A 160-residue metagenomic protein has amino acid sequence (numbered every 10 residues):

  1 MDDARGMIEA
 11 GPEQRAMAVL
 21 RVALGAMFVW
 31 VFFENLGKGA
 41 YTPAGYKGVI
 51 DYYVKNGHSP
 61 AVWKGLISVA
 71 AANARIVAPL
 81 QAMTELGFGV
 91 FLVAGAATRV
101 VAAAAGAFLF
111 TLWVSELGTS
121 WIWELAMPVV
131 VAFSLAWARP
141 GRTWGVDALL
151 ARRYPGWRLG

Functional and structural regions predicted by a protein language model:
M1-G160: Extended, low-polarity transmembrane helix blocks
